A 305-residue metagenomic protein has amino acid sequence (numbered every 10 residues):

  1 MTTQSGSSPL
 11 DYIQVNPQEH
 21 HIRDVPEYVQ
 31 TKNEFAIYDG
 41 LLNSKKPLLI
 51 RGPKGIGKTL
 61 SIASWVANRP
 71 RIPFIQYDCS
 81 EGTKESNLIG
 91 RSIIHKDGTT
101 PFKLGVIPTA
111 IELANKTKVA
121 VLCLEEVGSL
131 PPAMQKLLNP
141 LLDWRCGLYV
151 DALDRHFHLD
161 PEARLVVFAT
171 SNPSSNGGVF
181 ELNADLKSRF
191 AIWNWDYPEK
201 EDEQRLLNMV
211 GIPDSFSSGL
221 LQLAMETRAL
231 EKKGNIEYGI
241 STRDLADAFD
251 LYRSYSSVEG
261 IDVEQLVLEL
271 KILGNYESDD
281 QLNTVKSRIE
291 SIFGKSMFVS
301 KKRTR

Functional and structural regions predicted by a protein language model:
M1-S218, Q222, R305: AAA+ P-loop NTPase catalytic core and its hallmark functional loops
R71, W144, F190, A224 (+2 more regions): Short flexible/disordered coil segments
V119, P198, S215, K232-N235 (+4 more regions): Residue-level signal for secondary-structure boundary elements
Q204-K271: Conserved AAA+ ATPase small/helical "lid" subdomain
E259-R305: C-terminal engagement/docking regions of AAA+ P-loop ATPases
